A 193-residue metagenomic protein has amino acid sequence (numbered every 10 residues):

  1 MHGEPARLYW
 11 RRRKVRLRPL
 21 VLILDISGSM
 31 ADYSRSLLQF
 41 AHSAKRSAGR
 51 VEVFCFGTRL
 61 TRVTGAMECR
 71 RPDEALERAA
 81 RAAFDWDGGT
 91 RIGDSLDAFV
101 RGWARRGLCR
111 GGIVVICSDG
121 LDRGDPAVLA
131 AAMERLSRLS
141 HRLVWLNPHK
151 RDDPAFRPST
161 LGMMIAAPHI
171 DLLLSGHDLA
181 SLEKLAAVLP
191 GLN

Functional and structural regions predicted by a protein language model:
M1-L20, A31, R35, Q39 (+1 more regions): Acidic, polar low-complexity linker/tail segments
R18, S47-V51, G111-G112, L139-R142 (+1 more regions): Short glycine-/polar-rich loops that comprise or flank the Walker A/P-loop and associated switch/sensor motifs
V21, I26-R35, L60, L121-G124: Short acidic, Gly/Ser-rich segments with clustered Asp/Glu that frequently serve as metal-coordination loops in enzyme
L22, V53-C55, V114-I116, W145-N147: Structural beta-sheet core signal
C55-A79: Short beta-strand-loop
E74-G112, K150, P154-R157: Von Willebrand factor
G93-R142, K184, V188-N193: Exposed acidic/Ser/Thr-rich ligand/metal-binding surfaces
M133-N193: Von Willebrand factor type A / integrin I
